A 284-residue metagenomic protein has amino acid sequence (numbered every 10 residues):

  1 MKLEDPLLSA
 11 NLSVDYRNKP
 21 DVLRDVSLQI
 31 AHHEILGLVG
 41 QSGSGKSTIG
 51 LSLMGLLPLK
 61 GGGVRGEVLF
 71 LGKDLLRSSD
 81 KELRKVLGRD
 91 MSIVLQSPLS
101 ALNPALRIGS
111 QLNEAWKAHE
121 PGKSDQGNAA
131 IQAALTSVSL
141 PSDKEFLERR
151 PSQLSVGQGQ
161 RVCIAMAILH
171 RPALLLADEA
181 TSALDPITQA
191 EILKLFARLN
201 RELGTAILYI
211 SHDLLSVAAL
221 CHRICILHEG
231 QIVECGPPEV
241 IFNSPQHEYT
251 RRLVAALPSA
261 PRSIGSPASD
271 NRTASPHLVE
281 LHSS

Functional and structural regions predicted by a protein language model:
D5, P141-L147, P237-S284: Short catalytic/signature loops enriched in Gly
G62-D74: Conserved ABC transporter NBD signature motif
L112, I164, L175, I192: Hydrophobic anchor residue at the start of the ABC signature
R150-L154, Q158: Conserved ABC ATPase signature
L169-A173: A short, proline-enriched helix->beta-strand linker immediately N-terminal to the Walker B motif in ABC-type P-loop
V217-A219: A short, surface-exposed alpha-helical micro-motif characterized by mixed small hydrophobic and charged/polar residues
